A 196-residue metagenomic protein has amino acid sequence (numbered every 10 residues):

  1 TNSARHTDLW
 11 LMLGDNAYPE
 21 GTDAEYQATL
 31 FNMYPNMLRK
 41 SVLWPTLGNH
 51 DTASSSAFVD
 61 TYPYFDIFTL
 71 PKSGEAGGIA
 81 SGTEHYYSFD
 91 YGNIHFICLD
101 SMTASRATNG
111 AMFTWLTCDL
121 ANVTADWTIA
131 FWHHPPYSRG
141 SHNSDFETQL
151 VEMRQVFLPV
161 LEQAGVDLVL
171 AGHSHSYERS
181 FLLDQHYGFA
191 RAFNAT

Functional and structural regions predicted by a protein language model:
T1-A24, N109, R139: N-terminal active-site segment of His-dependent metallophosphoesterases
R5-T7, A125, V166: Short, high-confidence coil segments that cap the C-terminus of an alpha-helix and link into the following beta-strand
G14, L47, W132: Short beta-strand/turn micro-motifs composed of small residues that flank or help shape donor/cofactor-binding pockets
Y18-T128, H142-F157, L168, S176-T196: Extended active-site neighborhood of metal-dependent phosphoesterases/phosphodiesterases
H134, S174: Catalytic glutamate of the conserved HExxH
L161, H173: Hydrophobic, well-ordered secondary-structure elements that form the walls of internal hydrophobic environments
